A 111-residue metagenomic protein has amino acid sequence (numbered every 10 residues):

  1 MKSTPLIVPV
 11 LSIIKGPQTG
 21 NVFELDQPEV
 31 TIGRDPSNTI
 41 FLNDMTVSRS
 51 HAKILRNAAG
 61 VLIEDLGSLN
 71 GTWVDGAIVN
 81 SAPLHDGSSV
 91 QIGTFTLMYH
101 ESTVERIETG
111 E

Functional and structural regions predicted by a protein language model:
M1-P9, T94-E111: Regulatory inter-domain linker segments that are low-complexity and enriched for serine/threonine/proline
S12, T19-T96: Forkhead-associated
I14-P17, E101: Non-transmembrane, interaction-prone segments in cytosolic or luminal domains
